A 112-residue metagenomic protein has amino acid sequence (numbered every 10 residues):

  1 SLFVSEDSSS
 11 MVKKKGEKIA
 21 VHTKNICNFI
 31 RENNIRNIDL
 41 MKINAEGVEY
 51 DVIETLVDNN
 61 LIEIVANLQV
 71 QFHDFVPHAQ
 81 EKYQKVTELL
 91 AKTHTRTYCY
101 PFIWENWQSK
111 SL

Functional and structural regions predicted by a protein language model:
S1-L112: Phosphate/nucleotide-binding beta-alpha loop and adjacent structural elements of enzyme active sites
